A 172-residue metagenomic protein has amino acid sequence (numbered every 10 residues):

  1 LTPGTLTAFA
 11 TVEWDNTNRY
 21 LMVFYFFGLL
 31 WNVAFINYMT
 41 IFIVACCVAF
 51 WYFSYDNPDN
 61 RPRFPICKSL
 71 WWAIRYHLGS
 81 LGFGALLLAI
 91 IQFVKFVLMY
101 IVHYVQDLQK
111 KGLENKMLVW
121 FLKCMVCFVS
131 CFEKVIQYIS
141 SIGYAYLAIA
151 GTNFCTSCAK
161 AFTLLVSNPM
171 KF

Functional and structural regions predicted by a protein language model:
L1-F172: Hydrophobic alpha-helical membrane segments
